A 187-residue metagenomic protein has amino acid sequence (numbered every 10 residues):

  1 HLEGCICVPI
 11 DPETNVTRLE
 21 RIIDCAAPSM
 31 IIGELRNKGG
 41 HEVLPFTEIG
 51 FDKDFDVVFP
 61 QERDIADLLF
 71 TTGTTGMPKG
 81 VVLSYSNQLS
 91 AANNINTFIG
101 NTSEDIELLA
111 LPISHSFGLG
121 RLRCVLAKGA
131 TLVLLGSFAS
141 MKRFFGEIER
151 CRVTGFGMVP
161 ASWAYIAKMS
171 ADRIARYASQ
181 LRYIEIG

Functional and structural regions predicted by a protein language model:
H1-A26, G80-V82, L109, T131-S137: Short beta-strand->loop structural element characteristic of the AMP-binding/adenylate-forming
E20, N37, H41-I65: Flexible, low-complexity linker/hinge segments
P28-E34, E42-F46, I184: Short, hydrophobic beta-strand segments that form beta-sheet elements in well-ordered domains
G33-K38, V153-G187: Adenylate-forming
D52-F70, M77, G100-I106: Conserved pre-ATP/AMP-binding loop-to-beta segment of ANL
I65, T71-T74, E107, I113 (+2 more regions): Conserved S/T- and glycine-rich ATP-binding loop of Class I adenylate-forming
A66-N93: Conserved AMP-binding A3 loop
L89-I106, S114-G155, A164, M169: Conserved AMP-binding/adenylation subdomain of ANL enzymes
